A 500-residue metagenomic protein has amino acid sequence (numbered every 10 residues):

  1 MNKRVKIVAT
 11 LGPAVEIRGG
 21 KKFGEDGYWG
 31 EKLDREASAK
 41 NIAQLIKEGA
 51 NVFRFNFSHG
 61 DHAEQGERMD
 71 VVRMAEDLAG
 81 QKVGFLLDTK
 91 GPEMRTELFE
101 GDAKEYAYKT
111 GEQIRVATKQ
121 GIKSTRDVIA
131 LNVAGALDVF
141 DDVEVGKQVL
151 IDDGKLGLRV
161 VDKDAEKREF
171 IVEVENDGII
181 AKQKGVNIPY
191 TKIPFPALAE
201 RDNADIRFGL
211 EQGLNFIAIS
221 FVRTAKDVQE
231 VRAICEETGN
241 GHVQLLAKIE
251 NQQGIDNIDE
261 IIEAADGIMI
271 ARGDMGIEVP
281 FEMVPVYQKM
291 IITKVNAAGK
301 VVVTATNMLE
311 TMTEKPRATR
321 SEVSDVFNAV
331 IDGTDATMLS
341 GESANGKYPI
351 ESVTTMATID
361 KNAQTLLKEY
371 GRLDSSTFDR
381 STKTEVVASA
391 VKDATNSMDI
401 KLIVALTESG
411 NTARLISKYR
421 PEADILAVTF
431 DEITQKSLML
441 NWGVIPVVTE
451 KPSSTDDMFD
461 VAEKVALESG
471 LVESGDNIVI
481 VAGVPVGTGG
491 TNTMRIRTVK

Functional and structural regions predicted by a protein language model:
M1-K500: Non-catalytic helical/linker scaffolds that mediate oligomerization, partner binding, and domain coupling around large
